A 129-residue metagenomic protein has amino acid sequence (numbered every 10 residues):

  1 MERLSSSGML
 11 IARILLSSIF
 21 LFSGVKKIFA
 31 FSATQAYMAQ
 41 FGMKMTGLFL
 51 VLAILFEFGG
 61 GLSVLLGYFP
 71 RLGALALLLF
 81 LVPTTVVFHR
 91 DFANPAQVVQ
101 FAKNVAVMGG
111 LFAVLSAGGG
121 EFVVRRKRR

Functional and structural regions predicted by a protein language model:
M1-F29, A39, G47-L55, G59-R129: Extended, low-polarity transmembrane helix blocks
T34-G42: Cytosolic, membrane-interface loops and tails of multi-pass inner-membrane proteins
